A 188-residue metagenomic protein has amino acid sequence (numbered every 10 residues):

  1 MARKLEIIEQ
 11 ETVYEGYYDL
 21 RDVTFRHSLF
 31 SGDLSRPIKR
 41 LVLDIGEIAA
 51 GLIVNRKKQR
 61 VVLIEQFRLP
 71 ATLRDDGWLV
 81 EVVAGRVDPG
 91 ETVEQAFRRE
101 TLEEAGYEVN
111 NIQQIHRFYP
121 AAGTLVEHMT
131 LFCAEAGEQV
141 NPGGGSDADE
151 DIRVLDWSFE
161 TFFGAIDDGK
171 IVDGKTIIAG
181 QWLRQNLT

Functional and structural regions predicted by a protein language model:
K4-L5, E9, E65, D75-V80 (+7 more regions): Nudix hydrolase/Nudix homology domain
V13-K58: Acidic, metal-coordinating catalytic segment for phosphate/diphosphate chemistry, firing primarily on the Nudix
D22-T24, I53, C133-E135, D156-S158: Short, well-ordered beta-strand micro-motif
R40-I45, R60-R99, A148, I152: Conserved Nudix-box catalytic region and its N-terminal flanking loop in Nudix hydrolases and closely related
K58, R68, Y119, A136: Short, glycine/serine-rich, charged loops/turns that create anion-binding and catalytic segments at active sites
D75, E94, A105-I115: Short, structured loop/turn "capping" segments at alpha-beta junctions
R99-G106, N111, P120, A134: Extended, acidic-biased charged interface segments
